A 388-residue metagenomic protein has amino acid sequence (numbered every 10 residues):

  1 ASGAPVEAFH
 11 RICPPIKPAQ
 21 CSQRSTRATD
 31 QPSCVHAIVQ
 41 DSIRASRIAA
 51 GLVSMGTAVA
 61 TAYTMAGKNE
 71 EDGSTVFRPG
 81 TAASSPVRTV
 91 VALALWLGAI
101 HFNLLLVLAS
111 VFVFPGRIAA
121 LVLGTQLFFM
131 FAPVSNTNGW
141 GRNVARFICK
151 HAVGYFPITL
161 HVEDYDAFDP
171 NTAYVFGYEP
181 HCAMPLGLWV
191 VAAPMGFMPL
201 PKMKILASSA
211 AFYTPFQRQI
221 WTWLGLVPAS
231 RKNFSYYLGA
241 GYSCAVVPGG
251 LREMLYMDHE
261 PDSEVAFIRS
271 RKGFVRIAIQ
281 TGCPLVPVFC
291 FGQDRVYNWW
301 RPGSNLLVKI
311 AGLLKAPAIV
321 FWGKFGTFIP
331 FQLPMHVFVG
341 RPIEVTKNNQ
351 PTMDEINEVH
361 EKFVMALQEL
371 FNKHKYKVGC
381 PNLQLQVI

Functional and structural regions predicted by a protein language model:
A1-P15: N-terminal chloroplast transit peptides
R27-V53: Membrane-penetrating hydrophobic segments
S33, A37, V53, G80-S85 (+6 more regions): Coil-to-alpha-helix initiation sites in intrinsically disordered, low-complexity, charged segments
R44-T57, Y63, P79-F129: Alpha-helical bilayer-embedded segments of polytopic membrane proteins, i.e., transmembrane/intramembrane helices
G51, M55, A62-P79, Y236-I388: Non-catalytic C-terminal accessory region of glycerolipid acyltransferases and related lyso-lipid remodeling enzymes
E70-V90, F156-D166: Signal-peptide-cleavage-adjacent N-terminal segments of secreted and extracellular proteins
G116-C149, V153, V162, F168-G241 (+2 more regions): Catalytic core of membrane glycerolipid acyltransferases/transacylases, capturing the structured, soluble-facing
